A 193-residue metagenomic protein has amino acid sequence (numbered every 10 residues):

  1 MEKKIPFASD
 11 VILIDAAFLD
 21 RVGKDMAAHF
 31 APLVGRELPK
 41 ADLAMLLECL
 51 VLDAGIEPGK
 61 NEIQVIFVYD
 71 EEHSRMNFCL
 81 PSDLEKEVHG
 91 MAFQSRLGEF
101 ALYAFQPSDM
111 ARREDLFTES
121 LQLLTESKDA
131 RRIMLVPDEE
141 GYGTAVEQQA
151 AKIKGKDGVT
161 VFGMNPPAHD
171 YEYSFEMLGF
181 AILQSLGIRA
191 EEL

Functional and structural regions predicted by a protein language model:
M1, E192-L193: Basic, amphipathic N-terminal segments that precede the first structured/catalytic domain
F7-V11, A16-R21, L33-M134, E176-E192: A charged nuclease-like catalytic/ligand-binding cleft shared by nucleic-acid processing domains
D20-A28: Helix-enriched interaction subdomains in cytosolic or periplasmic regions, typified by TIR/SEFIR signaling/NADase cores
E71-S74, S108-M110, P137-G141, G163-H169: Short beta-alpha junction loops
L123-K128, Q148-T160: Short, surface-exposed basic-aromatic patches at helix termini and helix-loop junctions that form
R132-V136, T160-V161: Short hydrophobic alpha-helical runs that function as membrane-insertion/retention elements
L135-T144, Q149-A150: Acidic, metal-binding active-site segment of PIN/NYN-like and related structure-specific nucleases
K154-G187: Short, flexible loop segments at boundaries between secondary-structure elements
